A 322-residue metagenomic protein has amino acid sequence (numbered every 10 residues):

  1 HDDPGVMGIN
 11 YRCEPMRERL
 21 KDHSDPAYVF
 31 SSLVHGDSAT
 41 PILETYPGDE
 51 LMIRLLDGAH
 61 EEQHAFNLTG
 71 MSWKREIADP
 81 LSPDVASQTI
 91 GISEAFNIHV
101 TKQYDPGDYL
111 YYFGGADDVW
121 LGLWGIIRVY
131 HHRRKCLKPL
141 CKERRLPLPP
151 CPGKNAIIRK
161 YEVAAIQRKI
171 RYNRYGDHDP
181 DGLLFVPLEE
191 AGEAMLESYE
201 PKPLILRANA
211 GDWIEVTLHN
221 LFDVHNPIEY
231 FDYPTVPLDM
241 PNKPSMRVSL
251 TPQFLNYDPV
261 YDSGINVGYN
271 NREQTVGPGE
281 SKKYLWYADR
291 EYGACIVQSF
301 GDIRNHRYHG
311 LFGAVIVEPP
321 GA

Functional and structural regions predicted by a protein language model:
H1-L51, L55, R128-T275, S281: N-terminal, post-signal-peptide metal-ligating segments of extracellular/periplasmic oxidoreductases, dominated by
E44, G48-A59, H64-T69, P83-T89 (+1 more regions): Extended, compositionally biased non-globular segments
D49, D57-A59, S72, K102 (+4 more regions): A broadly conserved detector of short glycine/acidic/proline-rich loop/turn motifs that flank catalytic sites and bind
I53-L55, F66, F113, V216-T217 (+2 more regions): Hydrophobic beta-strand segments within beta-rich accessory/binding domains
A59-E62, F66-D84, D117-V119, R128-R133: Active/binding-pocket-proximal capping segment
A78, G114, Y175, H219 (+1 more regions): Surface loops and adjacent helix of pleckstrin homology
D79-V85, D177-L184, E190-M195, R272 (+2 more regions): Generic structural signal for short, solvent-exposed loop/turn connectors between secondary structure elements
A86-L148, F222-N226, V236-T251, L255-A322: Extracellular/periplasmic metallocenter environments
